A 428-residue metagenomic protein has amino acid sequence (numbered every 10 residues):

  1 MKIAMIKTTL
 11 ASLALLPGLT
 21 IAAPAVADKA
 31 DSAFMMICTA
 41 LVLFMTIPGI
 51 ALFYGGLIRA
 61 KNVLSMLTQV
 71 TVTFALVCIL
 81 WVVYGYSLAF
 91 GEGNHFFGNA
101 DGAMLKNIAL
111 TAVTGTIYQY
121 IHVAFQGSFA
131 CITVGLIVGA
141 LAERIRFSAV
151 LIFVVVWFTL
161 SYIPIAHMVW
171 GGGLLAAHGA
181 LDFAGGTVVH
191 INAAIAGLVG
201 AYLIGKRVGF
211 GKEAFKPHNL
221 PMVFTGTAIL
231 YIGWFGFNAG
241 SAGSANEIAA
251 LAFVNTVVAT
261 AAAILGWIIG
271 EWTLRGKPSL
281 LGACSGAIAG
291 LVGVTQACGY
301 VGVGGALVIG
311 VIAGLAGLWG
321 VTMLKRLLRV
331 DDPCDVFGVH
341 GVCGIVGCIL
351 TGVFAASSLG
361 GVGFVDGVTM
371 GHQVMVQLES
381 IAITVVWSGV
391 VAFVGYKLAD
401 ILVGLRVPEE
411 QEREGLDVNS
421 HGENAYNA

Functional and structural regions predicted by a protein language model:
M1-A23: N-terminal secretory/membrane targeting signals
I21-A428: Glycine- and aromatic-enriched membrane alpha-helices
